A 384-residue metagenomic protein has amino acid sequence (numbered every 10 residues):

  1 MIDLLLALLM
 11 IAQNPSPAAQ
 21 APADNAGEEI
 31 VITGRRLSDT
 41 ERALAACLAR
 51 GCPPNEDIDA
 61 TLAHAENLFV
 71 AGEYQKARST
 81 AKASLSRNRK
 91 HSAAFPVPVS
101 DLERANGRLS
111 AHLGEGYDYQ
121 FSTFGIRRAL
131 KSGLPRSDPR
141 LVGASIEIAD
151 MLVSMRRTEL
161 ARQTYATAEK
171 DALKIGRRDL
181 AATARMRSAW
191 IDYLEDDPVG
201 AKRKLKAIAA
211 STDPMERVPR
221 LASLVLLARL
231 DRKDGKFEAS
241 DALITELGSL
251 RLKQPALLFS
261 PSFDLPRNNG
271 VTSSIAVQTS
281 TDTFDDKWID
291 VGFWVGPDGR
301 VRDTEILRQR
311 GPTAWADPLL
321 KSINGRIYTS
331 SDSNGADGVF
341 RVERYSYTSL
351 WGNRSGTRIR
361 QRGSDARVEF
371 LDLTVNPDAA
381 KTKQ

Functional and structural regions predicted by a protein language model:
M1-Q13: Sec-dependent N-terminal signal peptides
N14-Q384: Charge-biased low-complexity segments
